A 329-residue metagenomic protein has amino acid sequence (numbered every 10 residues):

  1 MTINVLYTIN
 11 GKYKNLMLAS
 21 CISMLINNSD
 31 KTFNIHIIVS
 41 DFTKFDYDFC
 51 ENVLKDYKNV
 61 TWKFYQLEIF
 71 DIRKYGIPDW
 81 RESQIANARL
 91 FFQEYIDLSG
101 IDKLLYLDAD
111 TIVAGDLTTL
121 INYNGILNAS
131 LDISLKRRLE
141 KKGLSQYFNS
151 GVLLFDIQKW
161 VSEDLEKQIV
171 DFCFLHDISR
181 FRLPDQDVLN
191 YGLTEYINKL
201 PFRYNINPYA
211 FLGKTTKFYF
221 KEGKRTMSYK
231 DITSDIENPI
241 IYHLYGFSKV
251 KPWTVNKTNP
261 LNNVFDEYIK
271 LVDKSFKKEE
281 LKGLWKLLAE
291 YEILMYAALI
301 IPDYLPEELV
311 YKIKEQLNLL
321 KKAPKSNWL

Functional and structural regions predicted by a protein language model:
M1-I22: N-proximal low-complexity "stem/linker" segments adjacent to membrane-targeting elements
I3-I9, E166-L329: A glycosyltransferase accessory/donor-loop signature
S23-K31: Short, acidic, metal-binding catalytic loop of nucleotide-sugar glycosyltransferases
N34-D41: Short internal beta-strands
F45-D46, N52-Y95: Active-site-proximal specificity loops/subdomain of glycosyltransferases
Y65, F70, I85-I133, Q146 (+1 more regions): GT-A fold catalytic core of metal-dependent nucleotide-sugar glycosyltransferases, centered on the diacidic
A129-Q146, T258, L294, Q316: A short, conserved beta-to-alpha structural element at the edge of catalytic cores that scaffolds binding
Y147-S150, E237: Short, solvent-exposed loop/turn segments at the edges of secondary structure
